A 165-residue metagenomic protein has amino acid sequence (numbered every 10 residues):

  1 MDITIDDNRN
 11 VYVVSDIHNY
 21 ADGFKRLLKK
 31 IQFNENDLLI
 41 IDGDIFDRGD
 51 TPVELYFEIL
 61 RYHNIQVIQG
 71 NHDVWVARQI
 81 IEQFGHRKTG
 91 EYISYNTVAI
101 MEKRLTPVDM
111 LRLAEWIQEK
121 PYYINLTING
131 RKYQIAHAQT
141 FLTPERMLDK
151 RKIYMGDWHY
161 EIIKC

Functional and structural regions predicted by a protein language model:
M1: N-terminal donor/sugar-recognition subdomains of glycan-related enzymes, prototypically the membrane-proximal stem
T4, N10, V14, N19-I93: Core catalytic region of metal-dependent phosphoesterases/phosphodiesterases, especially metallo-beta-lactamase-like
I5-Y12, L126-Q134: Beta-strand-turn-beta hairpins that frame and shape the catalytic cleft of phosphate-ester-processing enzymes
I17, A136-T140: Histidine-centered catalytic micro-motifs
P52-L55, R61-L126, G130-Y133, F141 (+1 more regions): Active-site neighborhood of divalent metal-dependent phosphoester bond hydrolases
P144: Conserved, charged catalytic cores of large soluble enzymes
